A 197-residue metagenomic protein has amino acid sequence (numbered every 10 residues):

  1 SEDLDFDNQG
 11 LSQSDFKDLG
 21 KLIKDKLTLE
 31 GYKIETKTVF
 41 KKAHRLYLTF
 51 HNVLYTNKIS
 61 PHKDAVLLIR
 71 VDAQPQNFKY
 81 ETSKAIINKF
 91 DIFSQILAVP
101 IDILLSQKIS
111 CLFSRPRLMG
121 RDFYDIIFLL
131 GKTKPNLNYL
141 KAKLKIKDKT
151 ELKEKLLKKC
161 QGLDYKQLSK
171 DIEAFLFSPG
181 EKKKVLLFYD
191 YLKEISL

Functional and structural regions predicted by a protein language model:
S1-E2, N8-Q9: Active-site nucleotide-donor binding segment shared across nucleotidyl transfer reactions
L11-L197: Structured mid-to-C-terminal alpha-helical surface segments
